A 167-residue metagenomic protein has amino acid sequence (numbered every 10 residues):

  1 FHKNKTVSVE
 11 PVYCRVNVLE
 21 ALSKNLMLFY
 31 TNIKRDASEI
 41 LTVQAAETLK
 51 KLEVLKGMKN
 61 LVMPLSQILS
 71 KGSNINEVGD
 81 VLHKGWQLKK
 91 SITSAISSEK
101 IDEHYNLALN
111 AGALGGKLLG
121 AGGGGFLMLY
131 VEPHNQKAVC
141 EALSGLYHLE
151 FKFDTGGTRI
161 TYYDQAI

Functional and structural regions predicted by a protein language model:
F1-K117, M128-I167: C-terminal nucleotide
G124: Glycine-rich active-site/cofactor-binding loop and its immediate structural neighborhood
